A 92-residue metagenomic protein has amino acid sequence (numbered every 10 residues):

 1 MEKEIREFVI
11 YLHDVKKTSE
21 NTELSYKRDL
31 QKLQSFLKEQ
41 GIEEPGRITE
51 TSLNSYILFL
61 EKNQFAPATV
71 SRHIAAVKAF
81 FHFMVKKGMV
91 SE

Functional and structural regions predicted by a protein language model:
I5-N21, K27-E92: N-terminal core-binding DNA-recognition domain of tyrosine recombinases/integrases
